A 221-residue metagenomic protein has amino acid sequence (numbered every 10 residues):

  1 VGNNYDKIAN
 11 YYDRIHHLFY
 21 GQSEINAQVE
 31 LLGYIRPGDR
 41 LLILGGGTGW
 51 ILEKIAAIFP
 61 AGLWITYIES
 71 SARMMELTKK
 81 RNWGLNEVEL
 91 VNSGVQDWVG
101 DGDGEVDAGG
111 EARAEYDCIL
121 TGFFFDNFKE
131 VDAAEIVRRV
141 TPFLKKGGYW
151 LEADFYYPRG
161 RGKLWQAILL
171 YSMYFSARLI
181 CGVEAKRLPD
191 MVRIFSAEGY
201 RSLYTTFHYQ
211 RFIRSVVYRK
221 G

Functional and structural regions predicted by a protein language model:
V1-Y11: N-terminal, positively charged/glycine-rich alpha-helical extensions of SAM-dependent methyltransferases
G21-G38: Conserved alpha-helix/loop element of class I SAM-dependent methyltransferases that forms part of the SAM/SAH-binding
L42-I43, G47-W98: Class I SAM-dependent methyltransferase SAM/SAH-binding core
G100-I119: A short acidic, Gly/Pro-enriched loop at the edge of an enzyme's catalytic core that lines a small-molecule cofactor
C118-V131: A short SAM/SAH-binding and catalytic strip from SAM-dependent methyltransferases
A134-K146: A short glycine-rich, Lys/Arg-flanked "PGG" loop and its adjoining helix->strand segment in the class I
A153-E198, T205-T206: C-terminal alpha-helical "lid/dimerization" subdomain adjacent to the S-adenosyl-L-methionine
E198-R201, T205-G221: Core SAM-dependent methyltransferase catalytic element
